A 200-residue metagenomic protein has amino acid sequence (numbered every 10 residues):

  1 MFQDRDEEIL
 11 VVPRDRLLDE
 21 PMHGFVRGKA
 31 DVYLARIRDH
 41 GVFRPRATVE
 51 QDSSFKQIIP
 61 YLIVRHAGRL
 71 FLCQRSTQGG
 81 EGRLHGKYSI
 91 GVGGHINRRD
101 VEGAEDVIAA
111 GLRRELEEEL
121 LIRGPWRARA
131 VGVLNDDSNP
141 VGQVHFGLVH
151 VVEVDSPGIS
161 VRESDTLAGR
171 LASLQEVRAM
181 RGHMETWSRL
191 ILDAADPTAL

Functional and structural regions predicted by a protein language model:
F2-D4, L10-D15, G41-V42, G86-R99 (+1 more regions): Nudix hydrolase/Nudix homology domain
F2-R38: Extreme N-terminus nucleophile/cap motif
I9, F55-Y61, G147-V149: Extracellular structured ligand-interaction cores
E20, L70, S156-S160: Residue-level signal for secondary-structure boundary sites
G24-R69, R75-G79: Acidic, metal-coordinating catalytic segment for phosphate/diphosphate chemistry, firing primarily on the Nudix
R69-R114, E118: Conserved Nudix-box catalytic region and its N-terminal flanking loop in Nudix hydrolases and closely related
R123-G132: A short coil-to-beta-strand element that immediately follows conserved catalytic motifs
